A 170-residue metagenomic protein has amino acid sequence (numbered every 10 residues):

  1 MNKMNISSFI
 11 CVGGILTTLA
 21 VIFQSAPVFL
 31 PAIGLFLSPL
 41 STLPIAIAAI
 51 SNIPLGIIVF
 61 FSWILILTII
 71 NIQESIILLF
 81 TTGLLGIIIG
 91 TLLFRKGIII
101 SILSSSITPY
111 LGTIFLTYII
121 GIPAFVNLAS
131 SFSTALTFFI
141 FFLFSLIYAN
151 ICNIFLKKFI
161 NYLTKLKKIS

Functional and structural regions predicted by a protein language model:
M1, N5, F9, E74 (+2 more regions): Membrane-helix interfacial "entry" motifs
N2-I50, L55-I58: Hydrophobic transmembrane alpha-helices
I10-I15, L35, I57-F61, I76-F80 (+2 more regions): Hydrophobic alpha-helical transmembrane segments
G13, F80-G121: Short helix-perturbing small/polar motifs within transmembrane alpha-helices
A20-S25, I64-I70, I107-L116: Aromatic-anchored segments of alpha-helical transmembrane domains
Q24, V28, A49, L67 (+6 more regions): Membrane-water interface at transmembrane helix exits
I33-G90: Alpha-helical membrane segments and adjacent membrane-interface helices in multi-pass membrane proteins
S101-S170: Membrane-embedded alpha-helical hairpins and interfacial helices in multi-pass inner-membrane proteins
